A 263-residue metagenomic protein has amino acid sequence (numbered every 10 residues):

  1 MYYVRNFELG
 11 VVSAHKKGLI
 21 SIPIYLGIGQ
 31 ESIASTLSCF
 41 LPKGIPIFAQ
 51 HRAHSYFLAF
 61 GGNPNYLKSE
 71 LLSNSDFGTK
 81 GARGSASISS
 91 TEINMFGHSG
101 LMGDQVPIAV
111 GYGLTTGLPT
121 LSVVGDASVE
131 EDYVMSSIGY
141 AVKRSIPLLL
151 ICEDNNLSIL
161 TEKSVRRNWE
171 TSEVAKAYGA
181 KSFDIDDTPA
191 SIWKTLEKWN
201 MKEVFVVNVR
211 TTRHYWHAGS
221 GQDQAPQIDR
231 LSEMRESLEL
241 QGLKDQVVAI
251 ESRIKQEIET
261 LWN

Functional and structural regions predicted by a protein language model:
M1, F40, L71, S75 (+3 more regions): Alpha-helix boundary/capping residues
Y2-A14: N-terminal glycine-rich anion-binding loops that anchor highly charged ligand groups
L9-V12, L19-R144, S164-N168, A177: Cofactor-binding active-site loop characterized by glycine-rich and histidine/acidic residues
N94-E259: Glycine-rich ThDP/TPP pyrophosphate-binding loop and its adjacent helix/strand module within ThDP-dependent enzymes
